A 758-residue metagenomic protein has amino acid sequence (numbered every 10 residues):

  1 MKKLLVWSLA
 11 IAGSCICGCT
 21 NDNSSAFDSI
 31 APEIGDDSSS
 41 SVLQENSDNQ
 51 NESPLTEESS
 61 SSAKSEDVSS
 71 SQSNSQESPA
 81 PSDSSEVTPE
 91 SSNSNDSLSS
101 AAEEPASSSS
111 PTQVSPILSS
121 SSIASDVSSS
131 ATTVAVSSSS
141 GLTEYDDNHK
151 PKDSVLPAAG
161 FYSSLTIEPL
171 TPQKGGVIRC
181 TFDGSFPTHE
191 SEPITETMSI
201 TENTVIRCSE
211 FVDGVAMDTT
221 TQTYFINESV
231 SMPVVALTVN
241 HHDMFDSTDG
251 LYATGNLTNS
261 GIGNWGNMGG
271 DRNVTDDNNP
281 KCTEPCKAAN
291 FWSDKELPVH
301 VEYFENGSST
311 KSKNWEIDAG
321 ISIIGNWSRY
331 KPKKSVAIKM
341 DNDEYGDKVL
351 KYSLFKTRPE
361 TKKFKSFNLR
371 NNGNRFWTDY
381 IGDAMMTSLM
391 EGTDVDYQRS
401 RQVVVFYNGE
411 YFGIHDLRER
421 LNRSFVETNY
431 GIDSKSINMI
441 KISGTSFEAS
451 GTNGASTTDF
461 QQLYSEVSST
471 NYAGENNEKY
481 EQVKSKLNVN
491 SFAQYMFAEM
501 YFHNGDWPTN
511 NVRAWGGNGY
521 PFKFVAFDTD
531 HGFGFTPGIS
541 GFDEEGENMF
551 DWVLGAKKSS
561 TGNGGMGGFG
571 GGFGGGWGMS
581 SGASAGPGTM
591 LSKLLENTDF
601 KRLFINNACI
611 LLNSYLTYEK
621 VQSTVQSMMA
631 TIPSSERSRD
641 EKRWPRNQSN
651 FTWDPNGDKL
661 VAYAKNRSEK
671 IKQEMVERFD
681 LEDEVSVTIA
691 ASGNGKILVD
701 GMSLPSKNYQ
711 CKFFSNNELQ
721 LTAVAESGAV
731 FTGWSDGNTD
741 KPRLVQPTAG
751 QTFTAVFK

Functional and structural regions predicted by a protein language model:
M1-C17: Sec-dependent bacterial lipoprotein signal peptides
G13, S191-E210, Y618-S635: Short secondary-structure subsegments characteristic of cysteine-rich extracellular domains
C15-S59, K64-V68, Q72, E77 (+5 more regions): Bacterial Sec-dependent N-terminal signal peptides
A135-V136, S140-E305, S312-I317, E677-K758: Short, compositionally stereotyped local motifs that mark structural "simplifiers"
P233-T238, H242-D277, A288-F291, H300 (+9 more regions): Middle-to-C-terminal accessory/interaction subdomains
P280-A449: Conserved ATP-binding subdomain of kinase catalytic cores across diverse folds
